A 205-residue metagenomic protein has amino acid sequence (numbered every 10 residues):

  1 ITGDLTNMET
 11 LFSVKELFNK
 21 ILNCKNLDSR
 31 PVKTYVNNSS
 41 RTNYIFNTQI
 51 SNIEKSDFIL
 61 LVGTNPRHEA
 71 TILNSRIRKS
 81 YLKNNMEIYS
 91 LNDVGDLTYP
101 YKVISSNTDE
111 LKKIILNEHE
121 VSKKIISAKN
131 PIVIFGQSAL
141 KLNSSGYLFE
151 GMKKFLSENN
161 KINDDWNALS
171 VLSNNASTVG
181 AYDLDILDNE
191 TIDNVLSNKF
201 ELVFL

Functional and structural regions predicted by a protein language model:
I1-L205: Catalytic alpha/large subunits of respiratory electron-transfer oxidoreductases, centered on bis-MGD molybdoenzymes
